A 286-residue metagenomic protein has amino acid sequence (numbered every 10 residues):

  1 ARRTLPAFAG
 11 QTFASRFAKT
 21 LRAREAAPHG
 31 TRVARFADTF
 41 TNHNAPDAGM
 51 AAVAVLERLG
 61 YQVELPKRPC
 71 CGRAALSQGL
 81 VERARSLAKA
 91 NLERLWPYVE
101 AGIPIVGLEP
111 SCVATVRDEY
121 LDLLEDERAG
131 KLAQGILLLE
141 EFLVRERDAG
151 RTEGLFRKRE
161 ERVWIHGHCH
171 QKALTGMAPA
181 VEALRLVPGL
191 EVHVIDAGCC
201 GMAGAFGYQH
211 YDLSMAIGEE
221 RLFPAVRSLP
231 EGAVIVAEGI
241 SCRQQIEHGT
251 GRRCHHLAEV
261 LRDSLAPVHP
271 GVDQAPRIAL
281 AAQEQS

Functional and structural regions predicted by a protein language model:
A1-S286: Iron-sulfur cluster-binding electron-transfer modules in prokaryotic oxidoreductases
